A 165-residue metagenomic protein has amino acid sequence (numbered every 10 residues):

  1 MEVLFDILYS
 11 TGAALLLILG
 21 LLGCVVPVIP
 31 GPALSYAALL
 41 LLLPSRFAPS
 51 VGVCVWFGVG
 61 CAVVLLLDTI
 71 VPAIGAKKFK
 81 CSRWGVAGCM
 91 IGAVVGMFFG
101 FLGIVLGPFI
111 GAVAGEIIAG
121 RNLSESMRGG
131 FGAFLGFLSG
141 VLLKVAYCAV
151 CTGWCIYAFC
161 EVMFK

Functional and structural regions predicted by a protein language model:
M1-I7, L21-I29, V71-R83, A119-S124: Short, amphipathic, aromatic/basic-enriched membrane-interface segments that mark the entry/exit of transmembrane
L16, G20, L42, G60-T69 (+4 more regions): Alpha-helical transmembrane segments of multi-pass membrane proteins
L16-L34, G92-G103: Transmembrane alpha-helix interface/packing and boundary motifs in multi-pass membrane proteins, characterized by
L34-P49, I91-F99, I110-A119: Interfacial segments of multi-pass membrane proteins
L39-L42, I74-C81, E125-G136: Short amphipathic alpha-helical coupling elements at transmembrane boundaries
G52-M97: Helix-adjacent hinge/juxtasegments
F98, F131-A146: Individual transmembrane alpha-helices with interfacial aromatic-anchor signatures
G153-K165: Juxtamembrane boundary at the C-terminal end of a transmembrane helix
